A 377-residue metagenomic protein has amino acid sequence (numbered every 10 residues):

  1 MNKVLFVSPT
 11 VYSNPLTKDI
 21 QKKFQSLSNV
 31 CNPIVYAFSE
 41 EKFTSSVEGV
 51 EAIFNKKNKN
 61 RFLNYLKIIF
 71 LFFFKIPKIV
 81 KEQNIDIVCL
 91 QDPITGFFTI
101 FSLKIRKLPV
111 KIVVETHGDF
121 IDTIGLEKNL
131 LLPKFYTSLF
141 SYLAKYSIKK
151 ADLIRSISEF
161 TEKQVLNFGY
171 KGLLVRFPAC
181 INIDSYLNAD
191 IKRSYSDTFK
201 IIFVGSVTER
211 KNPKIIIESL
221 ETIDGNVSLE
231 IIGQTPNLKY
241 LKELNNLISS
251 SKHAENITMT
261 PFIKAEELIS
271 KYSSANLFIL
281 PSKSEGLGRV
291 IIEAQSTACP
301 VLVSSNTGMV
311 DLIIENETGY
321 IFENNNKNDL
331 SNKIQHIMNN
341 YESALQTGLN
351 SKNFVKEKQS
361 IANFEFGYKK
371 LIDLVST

Functional and structural regions predicted by a protein language model:
M1-F43, E48, E221: N-terminal subdomain of nucleotide-sugar transferases
K23-Q25, F74-P77, F120, K134-I154: Membrane-proximal helix-turn-helix segments that form the acceptor-binding/catalytic region of lipid-linked
L90-T95, T116-H117: Short His-centered aromatic/hydrophobic patch
I148, F262-I263, S270-A275: Short alpha-helical donor nucleotide-sugar binding micro-motif in glycosyltransferases
V204, L229-N245, P261-F262: Glycosyltransferase donor-sugar binding loop
K283: Aromatic "clamp/platform" in nucleotide-sugar-dependent glycosyltransferases that forms part of the donor/acceptor
P300-V303: Short hydrophobic beta-strand element within catalytic cores of glycosyltransferases and related nucleotide-activated
E315-N316, Y320-K327, H336-Y341: Conserved acidic donor-binding segment of nucleotide-sugar-dependent glycosyltransferases
